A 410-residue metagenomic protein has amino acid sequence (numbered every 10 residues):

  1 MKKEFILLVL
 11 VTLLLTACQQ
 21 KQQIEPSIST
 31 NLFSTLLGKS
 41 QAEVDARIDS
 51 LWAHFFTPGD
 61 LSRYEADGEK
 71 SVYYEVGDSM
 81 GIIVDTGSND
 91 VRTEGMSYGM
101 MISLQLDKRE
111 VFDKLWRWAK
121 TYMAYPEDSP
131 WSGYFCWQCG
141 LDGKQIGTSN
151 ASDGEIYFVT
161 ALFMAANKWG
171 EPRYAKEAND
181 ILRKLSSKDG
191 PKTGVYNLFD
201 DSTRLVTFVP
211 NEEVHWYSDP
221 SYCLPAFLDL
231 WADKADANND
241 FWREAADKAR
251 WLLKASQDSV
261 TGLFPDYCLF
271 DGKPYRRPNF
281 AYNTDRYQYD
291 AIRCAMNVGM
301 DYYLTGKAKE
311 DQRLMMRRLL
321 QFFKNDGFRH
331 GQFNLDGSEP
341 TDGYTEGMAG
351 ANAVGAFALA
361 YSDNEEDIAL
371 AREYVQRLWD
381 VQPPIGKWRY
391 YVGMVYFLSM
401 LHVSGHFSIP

Functional and structural regions predicted by a protein language model:
K2-L8: Sec-dependent signal peptide recognition, specifically the positively charged N-region followed immediately by
L14-A17: C-terminal motif of bacterial Sec signal peptides marking the signal peptidase cleavage site
Q19-K21: Bacterial signal peptide processing site
I24-S50, L61-E65, N89-T93, D128 (+5 more regions): Extended ligand-binding clefts on enzyme/binding-domain cores
S27-E155, A161, K168-E171, D290-A291 (+5 more regions): N-terminal carbohydrate-binding/catalytic regions of secreted carbohydrate-active enzymes
G405-I409: Short, low-complexity, Pro/Ser/Thr/Gly-rich segments in the mature regions of secreted, periplasmic
